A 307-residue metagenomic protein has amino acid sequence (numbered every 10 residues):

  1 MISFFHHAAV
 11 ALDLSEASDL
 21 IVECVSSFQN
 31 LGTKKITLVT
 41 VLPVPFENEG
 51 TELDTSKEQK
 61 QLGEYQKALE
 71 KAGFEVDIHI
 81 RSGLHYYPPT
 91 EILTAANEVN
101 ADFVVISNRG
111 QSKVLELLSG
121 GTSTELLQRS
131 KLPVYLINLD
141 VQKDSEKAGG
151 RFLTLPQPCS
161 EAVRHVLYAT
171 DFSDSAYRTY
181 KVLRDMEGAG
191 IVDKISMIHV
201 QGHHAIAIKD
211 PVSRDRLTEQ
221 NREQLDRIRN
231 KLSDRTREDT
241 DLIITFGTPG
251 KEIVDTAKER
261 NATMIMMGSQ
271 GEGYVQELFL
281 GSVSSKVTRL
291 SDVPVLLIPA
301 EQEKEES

Functional and structural regions predicted by a protein language model:
M1-S3, E70-V104, S233-I265, Q302-S307: Structural beta-alpha unit
I2-D54, P158-P211, R235, A300-E303: Small/aliphatic-rich secondary-structure junction motif
F4, A96-T154, D255-S307: Gly/Ser-rich helix-loop-strand patches that form or flank binding pockets for ribonucleotide-derived cofactors
L20, E91, K113, R178 (+2 more regions): Phosphate- and divalent-cation-binding pockets in alpha/beta enzyme and binding domains that engage nucleotide-derived
E23-S26, L93, T124, K181-R184 (+2 more regions): Active-site phosphate/pyrophosphate- and oxyanion-stabilizing loops and adjacent acidic/basic residues in soluble
T37-V39, D77-R81, Y135, S196-I198 (+2 more regions): General small-molecule cofactor/ligand-binding pocket signal
E52-G63, D215-D226: Short, surface-exposed alpha-helical segments at coil->helix boundaries
